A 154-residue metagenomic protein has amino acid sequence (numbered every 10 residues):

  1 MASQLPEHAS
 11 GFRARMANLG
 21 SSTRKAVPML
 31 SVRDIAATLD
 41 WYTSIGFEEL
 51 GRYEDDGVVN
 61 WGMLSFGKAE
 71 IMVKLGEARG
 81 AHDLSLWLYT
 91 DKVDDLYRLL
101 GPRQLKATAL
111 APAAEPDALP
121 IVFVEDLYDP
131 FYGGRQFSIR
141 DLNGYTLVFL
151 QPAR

Functional and structural regions predicted by a protein language model:
A2, S22-T23, M29-E70: Core segments of cupin and vicinal oxygen chelate
A2-A37, L84-L86, L150-R154: N-terminal beta-strand motif that seeds the catalytic metal site of vicinal oxygen chelate
L5-H8, L50-S85, T146-Q151: Conserved short beta-strand elements that form part of the metal-binding/catalytic scaffold of enzyme active sites
A9-A14, I71, E115-P116: Short, flexible segments with low predicted structural confidence
M16-L19, L39-W41, K74-E77, L119-P120: A short alpha-helix capping/helix-coil boundary motif
N18-G20, G62-M63, G76-A78, Y128-D129 (+1 more regions): Short secondary-structure boundary/capping segments
S22-R24, G80-H82, L119, F131: Residue-level preference for beta-strand/loop junctions
R33-A36, L86-T146, A153: Vicinal oxygen chelate
